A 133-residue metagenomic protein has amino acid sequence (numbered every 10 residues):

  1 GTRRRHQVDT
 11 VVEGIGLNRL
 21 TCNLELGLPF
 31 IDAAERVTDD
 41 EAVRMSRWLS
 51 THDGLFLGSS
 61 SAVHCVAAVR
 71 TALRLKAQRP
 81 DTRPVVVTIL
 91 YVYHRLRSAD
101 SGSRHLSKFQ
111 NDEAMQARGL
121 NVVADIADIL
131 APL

Functional and structural regions predicted by a protein language model:
G1-S59, S101-L133: Active-site/ligand-binding loops adjacent to catalytic centers
V43, R95-L96: Flexible, glycine-rich phosphate/dinucleotide-binding loops and adjacent beta-alpha linkers at cofactor/substrate
S46, H64-A72: Buried hydrophobic packing segments
S60-C65, Y93-R95: Gly/Ser/Thr-rich loops at beta-strand to alpha-helix junctions that form or flank small-molecule/cofactor-binding
A72-Q78: Phosphate-binding glycine-rich loop
R74, A99-S101: Short glycine/threonine-rich loop-to-helix capping motif typified by GTGT followed within a few residues by an Asp-Pro
T82-V85: Nucleotide donor/acceptor-binding cores
V87-Y91: Short beta-strand segments
